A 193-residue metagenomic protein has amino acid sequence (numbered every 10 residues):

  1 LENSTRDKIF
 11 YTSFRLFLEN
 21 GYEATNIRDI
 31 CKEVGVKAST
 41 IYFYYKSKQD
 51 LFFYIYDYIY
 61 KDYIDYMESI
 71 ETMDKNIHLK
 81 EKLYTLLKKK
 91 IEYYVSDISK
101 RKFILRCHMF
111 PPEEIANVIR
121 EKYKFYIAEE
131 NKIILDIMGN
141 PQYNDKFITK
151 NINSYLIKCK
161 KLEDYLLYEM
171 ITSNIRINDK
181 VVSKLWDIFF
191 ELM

Functional and structural regions predicted by a protein language model:
S4-T5, I9-T12: N-terminal positioning helix adjacent to the helix-turn-helix/winged-helix DNA-binding module
K8, L16-D50, Y54: Helix-turn-helix
R15, E19, V36, S47 (+5 more regions): Conserved amphipathic alpha-helical interaction elements at protein-protein interfaces in regulatory, energy-coupling
F53-I59, Y66: Alpha-helical DNA-contacting segments of helix-turn-helix folds
Y54, S69-D97, I152-C159, V182: Hydrophobic alpha-helical connector segments
I64, E68, E113-Y143, N153-I157 (+1 more regions): Amphipathic alpha-helical packing segments from all-alpha helical-bundle domains
E92, K132-G139, I157-M193: C-terminal peripheral helix-coil segments that are non-catalytic and often amphipathic
V95-N117, Y168-T172: Amphipathic alpha-helical segments used for helix-helix packing
